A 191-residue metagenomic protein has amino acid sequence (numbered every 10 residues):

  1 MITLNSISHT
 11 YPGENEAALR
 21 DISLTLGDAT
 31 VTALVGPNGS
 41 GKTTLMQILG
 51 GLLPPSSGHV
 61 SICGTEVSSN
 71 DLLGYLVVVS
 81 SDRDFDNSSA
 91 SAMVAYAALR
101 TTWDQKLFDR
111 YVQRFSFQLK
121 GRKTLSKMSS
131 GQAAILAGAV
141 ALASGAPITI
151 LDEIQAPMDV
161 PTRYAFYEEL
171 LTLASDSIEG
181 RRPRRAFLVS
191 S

Functional and structural regions predicted by a protein language model:
M1-I22, G27-A33: A short, flexible loop at the N-terminus of ABC-type nucleotide-binding domains that lies
V35-P37: The feature captures the beta-strand-to-loop junction immediately N-terminal to the Walker
G50: Helix-to-loop junction immediately C-terminal to a conserved catalytic motif
G58-L72: Conserved ABC transporter NBD signature motif
V78-D82, N87-T102: Q-loop/switch helix immediately C-terminal to the Walker
Y111-K127: Conserved ABC nucleotide-binding domain
G138: Hydrophobic anchor residue at the start of the ABC signature
I150-I154, L170: Walker B catalytic motif
